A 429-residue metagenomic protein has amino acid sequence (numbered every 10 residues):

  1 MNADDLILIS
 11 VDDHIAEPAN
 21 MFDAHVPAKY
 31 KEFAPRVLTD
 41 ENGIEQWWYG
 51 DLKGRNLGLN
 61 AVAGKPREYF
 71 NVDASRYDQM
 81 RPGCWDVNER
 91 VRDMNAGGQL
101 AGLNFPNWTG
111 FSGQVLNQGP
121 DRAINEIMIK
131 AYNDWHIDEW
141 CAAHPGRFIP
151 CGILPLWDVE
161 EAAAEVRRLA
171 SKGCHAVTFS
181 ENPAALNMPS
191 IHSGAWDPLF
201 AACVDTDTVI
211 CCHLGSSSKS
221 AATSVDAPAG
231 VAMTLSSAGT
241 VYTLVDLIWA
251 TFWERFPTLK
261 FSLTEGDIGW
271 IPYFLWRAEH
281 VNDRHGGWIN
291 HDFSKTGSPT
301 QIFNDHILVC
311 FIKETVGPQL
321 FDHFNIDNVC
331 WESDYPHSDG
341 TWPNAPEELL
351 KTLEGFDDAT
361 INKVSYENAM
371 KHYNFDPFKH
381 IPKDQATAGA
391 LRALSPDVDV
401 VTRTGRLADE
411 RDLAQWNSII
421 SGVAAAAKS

Functional and structural regions predicted by a protein language model:
N2-I9, E17-D73, D78-A101, A131-A142 (+9 more regions): Mid-to-C-terminal alpha-helical segments outside catalytic/metal-binding sites
I9-A16, I210-G215: Histidine-centered catalytic micro-motifs
E17, F105, S180: Conserved residues at the C-terminal ends of beta-strands
Y69-S75, G110-I124, E160: Surface-exposed, active-site-proximal loop segments in enzymatic domains
R76-P82, L100-N117, P145-L154: Short, well-structured secondary-structure segments
F105-G110, L214-K219, Y335-H337: Short glycine-enriched loops at secondary-structure junctions
F111-V115, S218-A227, T341-W342: Short acidic/His/Gly/Ser-rich catalytic and metal-binding motifs that mark active-site loops of diverse hydrolases
I124-I127, C141, G146-I149, L154 (+5 more regions): Catalytic pocket-lining loop regions of alpha/beta-barrel enzymes, especially the amidohydrolase/enolase/GH5 lineages
